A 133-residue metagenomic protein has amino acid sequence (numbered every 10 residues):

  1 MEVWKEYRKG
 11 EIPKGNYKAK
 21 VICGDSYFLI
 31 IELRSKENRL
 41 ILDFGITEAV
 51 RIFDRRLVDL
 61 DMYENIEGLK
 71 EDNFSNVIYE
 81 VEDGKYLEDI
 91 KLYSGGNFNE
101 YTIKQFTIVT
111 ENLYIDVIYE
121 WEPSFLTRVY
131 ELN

Functional and structural regions predicted by a protein language model:
M1-N133: Surface-exposed, interaction-prone regions used to assemble/regulate multi-protein complexes
